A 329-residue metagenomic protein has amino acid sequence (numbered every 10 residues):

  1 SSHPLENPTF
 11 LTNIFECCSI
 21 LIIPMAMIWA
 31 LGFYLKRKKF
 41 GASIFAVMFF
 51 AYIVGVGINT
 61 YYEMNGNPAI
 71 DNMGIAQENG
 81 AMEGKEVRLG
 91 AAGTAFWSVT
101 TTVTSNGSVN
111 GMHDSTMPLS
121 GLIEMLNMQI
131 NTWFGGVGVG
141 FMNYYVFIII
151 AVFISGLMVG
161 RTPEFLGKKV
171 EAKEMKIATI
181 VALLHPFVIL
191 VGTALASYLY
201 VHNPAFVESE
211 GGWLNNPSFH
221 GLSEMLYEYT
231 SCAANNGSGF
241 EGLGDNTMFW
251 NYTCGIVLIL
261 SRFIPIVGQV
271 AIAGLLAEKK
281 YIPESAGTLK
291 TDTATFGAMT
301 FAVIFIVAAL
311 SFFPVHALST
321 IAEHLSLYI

Functional and structural regions predicted by a protein language model:
S1-I329: Membrane-proximal intracellular helices of multi-pass ion channels
